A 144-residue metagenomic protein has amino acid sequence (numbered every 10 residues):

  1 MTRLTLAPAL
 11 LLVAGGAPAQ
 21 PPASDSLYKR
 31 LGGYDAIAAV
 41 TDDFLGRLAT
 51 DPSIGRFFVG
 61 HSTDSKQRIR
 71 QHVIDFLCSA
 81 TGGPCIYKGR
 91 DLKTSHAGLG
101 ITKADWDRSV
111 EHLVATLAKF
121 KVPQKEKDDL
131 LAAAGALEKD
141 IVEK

Functional and structural regions predicted by a protein language model:
M1-A7: Bacterial N-terminal signal peptides that target proteins for export
A14-G16: N-terminal signal peptide c-region/cleavage motif recognized by signal peptidases
A19-K144: Core of compact, soluble alpha-helical bundle domains
